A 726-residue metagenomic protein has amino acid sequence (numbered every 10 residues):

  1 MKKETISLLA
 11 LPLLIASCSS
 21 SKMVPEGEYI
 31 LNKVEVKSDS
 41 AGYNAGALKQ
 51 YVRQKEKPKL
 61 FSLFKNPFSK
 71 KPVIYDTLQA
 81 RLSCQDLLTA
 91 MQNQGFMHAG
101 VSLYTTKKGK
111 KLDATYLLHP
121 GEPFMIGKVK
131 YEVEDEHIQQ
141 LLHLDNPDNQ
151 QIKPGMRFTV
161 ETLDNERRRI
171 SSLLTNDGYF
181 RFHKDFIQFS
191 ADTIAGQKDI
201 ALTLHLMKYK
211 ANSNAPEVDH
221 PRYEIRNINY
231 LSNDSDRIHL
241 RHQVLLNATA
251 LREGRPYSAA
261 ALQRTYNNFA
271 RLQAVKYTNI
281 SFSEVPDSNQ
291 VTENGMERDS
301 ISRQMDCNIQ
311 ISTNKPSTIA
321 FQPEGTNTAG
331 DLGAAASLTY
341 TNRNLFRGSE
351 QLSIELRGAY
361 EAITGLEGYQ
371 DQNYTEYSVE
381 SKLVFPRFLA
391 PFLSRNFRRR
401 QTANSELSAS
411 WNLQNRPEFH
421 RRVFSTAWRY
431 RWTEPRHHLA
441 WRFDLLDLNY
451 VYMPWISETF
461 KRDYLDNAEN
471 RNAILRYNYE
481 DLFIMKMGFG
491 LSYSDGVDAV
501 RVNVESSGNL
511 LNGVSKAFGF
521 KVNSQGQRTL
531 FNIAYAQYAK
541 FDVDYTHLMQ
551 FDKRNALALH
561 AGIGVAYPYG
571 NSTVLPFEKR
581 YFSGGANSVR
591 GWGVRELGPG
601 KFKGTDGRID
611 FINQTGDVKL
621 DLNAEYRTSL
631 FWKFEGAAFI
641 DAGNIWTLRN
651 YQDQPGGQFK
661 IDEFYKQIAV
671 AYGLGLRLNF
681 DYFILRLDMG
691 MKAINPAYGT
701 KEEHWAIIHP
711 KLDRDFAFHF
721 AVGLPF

Functional and structural regions predicted by a protein language model:
K2, S19-N327, N396-F397, A539-F541 (+1 more regions): Periplasmic polypeptide-binding modules associated with outer-membrane biogenesis and secretion
I15-S17: C-terminal motif of bacterial Sec signal peptides marking the signal peptidase cleavage site
G109, T313-K315, N344-F346, R387-L389 (+6 more regions): Outer-membrane beta-barrel strand-turn architecture
N176, T318, Y369-G564: Transmembrane beta-strand segments of outer-membrane beta-barrel domains in Gram-negative and organellar OMPs
M207, R252, S283-V285, S312 (+14 more regions): Outer-membrane beta-barrel pore domains and translocons
T249, S317-N327, L338, S349-E367 (+6 more regions): Transmembrane beta-strand segments that form the barrel wall of outer-membrane beta-barrel proteins
C307-N314, Q322-T339, H437, Y477-G675 (+1 more regions): Extended beta-strand-rich architecture
L678-F683, L712-F726: Outer-membrane beta-barrel "beta-signal"
